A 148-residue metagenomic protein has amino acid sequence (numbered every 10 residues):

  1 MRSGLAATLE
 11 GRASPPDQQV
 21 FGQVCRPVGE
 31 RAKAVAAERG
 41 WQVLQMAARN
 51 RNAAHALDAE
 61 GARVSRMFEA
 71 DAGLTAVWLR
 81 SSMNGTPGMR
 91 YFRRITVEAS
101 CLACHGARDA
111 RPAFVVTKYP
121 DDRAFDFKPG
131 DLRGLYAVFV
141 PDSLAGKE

Functional and structural regions predicted by a protein language model:
M1-E98, A110-E148: Extracytoplasmic c-type cytochrome modules immediately beyond a signal peptide or single-pass transmembrane anchor
L102-D109: Detector for the c-type heme attachment site
